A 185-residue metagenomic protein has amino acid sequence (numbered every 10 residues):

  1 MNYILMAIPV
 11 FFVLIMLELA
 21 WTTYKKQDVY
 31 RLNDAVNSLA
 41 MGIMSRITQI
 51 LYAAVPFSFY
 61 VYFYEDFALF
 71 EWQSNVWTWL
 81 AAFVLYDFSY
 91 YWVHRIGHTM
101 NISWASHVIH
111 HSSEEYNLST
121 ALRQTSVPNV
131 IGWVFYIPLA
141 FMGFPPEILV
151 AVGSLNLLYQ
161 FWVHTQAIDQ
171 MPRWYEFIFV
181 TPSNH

Functional and structural regions predicted by a protein language model:
M1-F12: Hydrophobic transmembrane alpha-helical segments in integral membrane proteins
V10-T22, F57-S58, F83-S89: Central hydrophobic cores of alpha-helical transmembrane segments in multi-pass inner-membrane proteins across all
L17-V36: Membrane-interface helix-loop junction between the first two transmembrane segments
D28-D34, F67-N75, I109-H110: Helix-boundary and loop/linker segments of multi-pass membrane transporters
L32-M41, E114-Y116: Cytosolic juxtamembrane amphipathic/interface segments immediately preceding and feeding into a transmembrane helix
I43-Y52, W77-N184: Membrane-embedded catalytic scaffold of the fatty acid hydroxylase/desaturase
V55-L80: Juxtamembrane/interfacial segments at transmembrane-helix boundaries in multi-pass membrane proteins
